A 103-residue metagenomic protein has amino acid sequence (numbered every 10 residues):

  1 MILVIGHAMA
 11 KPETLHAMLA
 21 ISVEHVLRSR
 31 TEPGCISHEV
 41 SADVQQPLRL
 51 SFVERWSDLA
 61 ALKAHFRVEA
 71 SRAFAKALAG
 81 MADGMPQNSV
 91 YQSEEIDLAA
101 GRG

Functional and structural regions predicted by a protein language model:
M1-I2, A17-L19, W56-D58: N-proximal accessory regions
I2-A8: Active-site-flanking beta-strand signature of metal-NTP-handling nucleotidyl enzymes and homologous cyclase-like
G6, M18, H38, L50-F52 (+1 more regions): Hydrophobic packing within well-folded, soluble alpha/beta domains
A10-H16: Short, surface-exposed ligand-recognition loops at beta-strand->loop->(often short) alpha-helix junctions that present
V26-S51: Short, glycine- and small/hydrophobic-rich beta-strand elements in well-ordered beta-sheets
R28-I36, R55-S89: An amphipathic, aromatic/His-enriched active-site/gating alpha helix that lines ligand/cofactor pockets
V40-Q46, K76-G103: Glycine-rich beta-strand-turn "strand-cap" elements at beta-sheet edges
